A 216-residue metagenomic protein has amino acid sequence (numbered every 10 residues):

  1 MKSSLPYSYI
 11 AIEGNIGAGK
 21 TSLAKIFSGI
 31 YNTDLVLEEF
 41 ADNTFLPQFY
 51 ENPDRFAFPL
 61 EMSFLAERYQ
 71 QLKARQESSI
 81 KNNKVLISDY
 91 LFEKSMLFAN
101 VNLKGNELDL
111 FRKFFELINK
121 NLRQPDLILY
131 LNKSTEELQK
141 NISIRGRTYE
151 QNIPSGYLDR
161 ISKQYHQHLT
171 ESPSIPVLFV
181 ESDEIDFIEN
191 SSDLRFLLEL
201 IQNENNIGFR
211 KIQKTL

Functional and structural regions predicted by a protein language model:
I12: Hydrophobic anchor at the beta1->P-loop junction of P-loop NTPases
N15: P-loop (Walker A) phosphate-binding loop of NTP-binding proteins
K20: Conserved lysine of the Walker
L23-A24, S28: Post-Walker A alpha-helix
G29-E67: Conserved substrate/cofactor phosphate-moiety recognition/catalytic segment in nucleotide-dependent phosphotransferases
L60-R123: Glycine-rich phosphate-binding loop used to anchor ATP phosphates in small-molecule kinases, encompassing both
M96-H166: A glycine- and Lys/Arg-enriched "phosphate-lid" helix/loop adjacent to the NTP-binding pocket of small-molecule kinases
S143-N152, Y157-L216: NTP-dependent small-molecule kinase module
